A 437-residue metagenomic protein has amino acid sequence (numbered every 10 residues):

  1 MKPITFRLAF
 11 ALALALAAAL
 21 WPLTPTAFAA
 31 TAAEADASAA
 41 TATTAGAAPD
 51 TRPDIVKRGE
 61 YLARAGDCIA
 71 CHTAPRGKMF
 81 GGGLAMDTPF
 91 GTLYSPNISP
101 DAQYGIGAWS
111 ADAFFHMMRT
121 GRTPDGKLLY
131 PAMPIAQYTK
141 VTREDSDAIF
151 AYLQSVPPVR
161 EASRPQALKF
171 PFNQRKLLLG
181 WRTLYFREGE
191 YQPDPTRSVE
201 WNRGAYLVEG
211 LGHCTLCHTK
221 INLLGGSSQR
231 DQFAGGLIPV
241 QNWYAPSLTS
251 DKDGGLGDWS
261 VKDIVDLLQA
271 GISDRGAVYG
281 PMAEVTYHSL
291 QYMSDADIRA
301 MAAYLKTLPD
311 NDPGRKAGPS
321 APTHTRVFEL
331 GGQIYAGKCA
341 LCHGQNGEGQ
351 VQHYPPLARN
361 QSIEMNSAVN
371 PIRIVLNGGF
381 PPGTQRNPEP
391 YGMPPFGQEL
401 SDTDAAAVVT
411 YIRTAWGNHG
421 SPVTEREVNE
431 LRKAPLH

Functional and structural regions predicted by a protein language model:
M1-I55, L93-P96, M117, R122-D125 (+6 more regions): Post-cleavage N-terminal segment of exported redox proteins
G46, K57-R58, A65, A70-T73 (+6 more regions): Sequence context of c-type cytochrome heme-c attachment sites
R52-A74, G81-D87, G180-T183, Q192-N222 (+3 more regions): Sequence/structural segment immediately N-terminal to covalent heme-attachment motifs in c-type and related
Y61-T73, P96, D112-T120, P131 (+10 more regions): C-type cytochrome heme c attachment motif
K78, G121, D125, L224 (+8 more regions): A short secondary-structure junction motif
G81-G91, P96, T219-R275: Active-site substrate-binding loop specific to GH73 endo-beta-N-acetylglucosaminidase modules in bacterial autolysins
T92-A108, A113, R119-E144, A162-A167 (+4 more regions): Axial heme c-ligation environment in periplasmic c-type cytochrome domains
